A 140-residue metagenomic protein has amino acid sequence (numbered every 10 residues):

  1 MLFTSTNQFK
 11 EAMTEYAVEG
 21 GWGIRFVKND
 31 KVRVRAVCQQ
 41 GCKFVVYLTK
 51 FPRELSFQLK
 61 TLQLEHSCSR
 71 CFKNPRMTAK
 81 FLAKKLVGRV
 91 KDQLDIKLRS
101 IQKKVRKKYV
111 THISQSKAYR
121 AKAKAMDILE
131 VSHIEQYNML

Functional and structural regions predicted by a protein language model:
M1-L140: Conserved, well-ordered core segments of regulatory domains
